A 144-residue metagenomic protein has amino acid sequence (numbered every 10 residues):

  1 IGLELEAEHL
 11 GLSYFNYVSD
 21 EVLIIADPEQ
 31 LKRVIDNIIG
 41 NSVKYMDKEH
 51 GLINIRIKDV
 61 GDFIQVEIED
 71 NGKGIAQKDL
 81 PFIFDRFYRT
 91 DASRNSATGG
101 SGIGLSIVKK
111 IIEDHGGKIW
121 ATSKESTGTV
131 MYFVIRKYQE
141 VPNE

Functional and structural regions predicted by a protein language model:
E8, S13-V22: Conserved catalytic submotifs in the C-terminal HATPase_c
S42-V43: Short helix-loop "hinge" at the ATP-lid/N-box region of the Bergerat-fold HATPase_c
L52-D62: Short beta-strand/loop element within the Bergerat-fold HATPase_c
D70: Acidic ATP/Mg2+-coordinating residue in the GHKL
I75-R89: Short conserved segment of the HATPase_c
G104, V108: Short alpha-helical Gxxx[C/S/T] motif in the catalytic ATP-binding
G116-G117: Conserved glycine-rich
